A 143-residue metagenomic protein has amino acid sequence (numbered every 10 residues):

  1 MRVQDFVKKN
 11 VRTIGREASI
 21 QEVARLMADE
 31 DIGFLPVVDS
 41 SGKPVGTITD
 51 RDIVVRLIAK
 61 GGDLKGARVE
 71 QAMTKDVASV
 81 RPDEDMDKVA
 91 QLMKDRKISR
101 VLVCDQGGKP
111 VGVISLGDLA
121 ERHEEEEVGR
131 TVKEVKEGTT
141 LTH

Functional and structural regions predicted by a protein language model:
M1-N10, T49-S79, D85-K94, V113-H143: Tandem CBS (Bateman) regulatory domains
M1-V3, E17-I20, I32-P36, D52-R56: Short acidic/polar alpha-helix capping motifs at helix-coil junctions
T13-D31, V38, V80-K97, V103-D105 (+1 more regions): The conserved cystathionine-beta-synthase
M27-E30, L35-R51, M93, V101-G117: A glycine-centered beta-loop-beta connector
